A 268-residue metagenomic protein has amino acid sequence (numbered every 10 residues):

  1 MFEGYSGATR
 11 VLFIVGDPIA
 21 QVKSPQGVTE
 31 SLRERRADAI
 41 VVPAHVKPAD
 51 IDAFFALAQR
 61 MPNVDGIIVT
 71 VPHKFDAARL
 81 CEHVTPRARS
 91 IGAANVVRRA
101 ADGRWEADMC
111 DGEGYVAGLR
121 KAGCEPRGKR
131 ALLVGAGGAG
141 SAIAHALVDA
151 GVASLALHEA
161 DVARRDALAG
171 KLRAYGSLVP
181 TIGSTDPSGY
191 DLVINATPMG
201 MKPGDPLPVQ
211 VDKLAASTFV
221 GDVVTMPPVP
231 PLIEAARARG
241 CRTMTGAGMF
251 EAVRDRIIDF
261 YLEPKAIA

Functional and structural regions predicted by a protein language model:
F2-A122, V229: Phosphate/diphosphate ligand-binding glycine-rich loop within oxidoreductases
Y5-S6, P126-R127, G151, V209-T218: Short, conserved loop/helix-junction motifs that constitute active-site signature segments in enzyme catalytic cores
G16, M109, L119, C124 (+2 more regions): Glycine-rich adenosine-cofactor-binding loop
V69-D76, G138-A139, P198-M201, M226 (+1 more regions): Short glycine-rich anion-binding loops that position phosphate/pyrophosphate groups of nucleotides and phosphorylated
A117, K121, T225-M226, R239-A268: Active-site capping/gating segments
D149-S154, R239-R242: Conserved S-adenosyl-L-methionine
V152-L172: NAD(P)-binding Rossmann-fold cofactor-contacting core
R173-T243, G248: Rossmann-like adenosine-cofactor binding region
